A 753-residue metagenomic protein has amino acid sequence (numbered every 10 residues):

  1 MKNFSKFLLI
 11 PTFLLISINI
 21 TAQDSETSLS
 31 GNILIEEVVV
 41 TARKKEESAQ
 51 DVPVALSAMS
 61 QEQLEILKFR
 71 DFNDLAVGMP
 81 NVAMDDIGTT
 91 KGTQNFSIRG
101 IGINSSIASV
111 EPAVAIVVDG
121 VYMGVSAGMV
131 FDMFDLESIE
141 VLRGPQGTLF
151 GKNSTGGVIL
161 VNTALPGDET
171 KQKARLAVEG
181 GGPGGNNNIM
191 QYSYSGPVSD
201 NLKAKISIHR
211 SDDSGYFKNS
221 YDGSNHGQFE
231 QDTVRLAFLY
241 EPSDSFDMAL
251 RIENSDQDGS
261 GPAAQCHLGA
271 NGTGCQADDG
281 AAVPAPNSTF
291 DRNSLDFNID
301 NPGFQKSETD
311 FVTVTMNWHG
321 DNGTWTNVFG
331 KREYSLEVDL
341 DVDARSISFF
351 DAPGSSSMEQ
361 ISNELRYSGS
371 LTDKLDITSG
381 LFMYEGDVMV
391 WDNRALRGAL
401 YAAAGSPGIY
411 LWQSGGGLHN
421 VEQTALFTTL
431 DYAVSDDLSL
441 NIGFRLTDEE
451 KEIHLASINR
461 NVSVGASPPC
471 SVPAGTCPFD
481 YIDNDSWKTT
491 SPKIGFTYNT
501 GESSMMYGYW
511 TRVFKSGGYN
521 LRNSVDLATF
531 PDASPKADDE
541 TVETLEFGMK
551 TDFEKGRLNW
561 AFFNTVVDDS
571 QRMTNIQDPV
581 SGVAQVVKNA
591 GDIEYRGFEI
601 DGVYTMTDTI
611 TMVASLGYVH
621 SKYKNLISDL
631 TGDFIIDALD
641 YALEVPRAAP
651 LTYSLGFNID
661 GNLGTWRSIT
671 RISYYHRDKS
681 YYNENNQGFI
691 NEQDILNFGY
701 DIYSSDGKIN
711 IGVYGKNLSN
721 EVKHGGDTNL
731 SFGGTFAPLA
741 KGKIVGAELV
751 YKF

Functional and structural regions predicted by a protein language model:
M1-L67, N73-V77, S195, D244-S245 (+2 more regions): N-terminal Sec signal peptide and the immediately downstream disordered periplasmic leader that contains the TonB box
G31-E169, F547: Acidic, small-polar-rich N-terminal luminal/periplasmic segments of exported/outer-membrane proteins
E111-A113, V125, F134-R143, T148-N219 (+6 more regions): Outer-membrane beta-barrel translocator/receptor signature
S195, S356-F382, G508, L545 (+1 more regions): Conserved C-terminal beta-signal and adjacent last beta-strands/turns of outer-membrane beta-barrel proteins
F217-N225, P262-N298, D341-A352, N393-G416 (+5 more regions): Solvent-exposed loop segments that connect transmembrane elements
G223, Q228-I377, Y384-E385, R557-N559: Outer-membrane beta-barrel domain signature, strongest for Gram-negative TonB-dependent receptors and also present
F311-L340, N499, M505-K515, K536-F598 (+3 more regions): Membrane-embedded beta-barrel scaffold of Gram-negative outer-membrane proteins
I377, A433-L440, D448, F562-V566 (+2 more regions): Gram-negative outer-membrane beta-barrel transporters
